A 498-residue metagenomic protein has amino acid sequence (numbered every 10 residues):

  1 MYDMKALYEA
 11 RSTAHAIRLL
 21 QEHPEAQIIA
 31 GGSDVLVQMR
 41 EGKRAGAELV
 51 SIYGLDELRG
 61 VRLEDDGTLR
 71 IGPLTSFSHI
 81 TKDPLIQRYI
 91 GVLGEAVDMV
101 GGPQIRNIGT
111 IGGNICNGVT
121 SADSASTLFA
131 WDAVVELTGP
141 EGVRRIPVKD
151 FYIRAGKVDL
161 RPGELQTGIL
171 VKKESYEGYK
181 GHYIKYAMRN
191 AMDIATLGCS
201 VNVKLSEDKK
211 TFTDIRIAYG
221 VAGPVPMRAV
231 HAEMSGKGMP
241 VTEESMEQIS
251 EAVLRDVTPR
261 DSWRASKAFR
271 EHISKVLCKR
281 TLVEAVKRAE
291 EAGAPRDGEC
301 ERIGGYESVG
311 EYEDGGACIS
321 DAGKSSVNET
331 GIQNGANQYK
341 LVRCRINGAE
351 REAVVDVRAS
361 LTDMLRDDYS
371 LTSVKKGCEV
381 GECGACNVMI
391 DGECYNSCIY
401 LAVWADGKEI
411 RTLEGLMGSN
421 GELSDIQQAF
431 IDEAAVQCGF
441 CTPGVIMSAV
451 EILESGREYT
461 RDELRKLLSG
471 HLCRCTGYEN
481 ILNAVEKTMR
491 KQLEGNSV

Functional and structural regions predicted by a protein language model:
M1-R345, E350, M389, E393-C394 (+3 more regions): C-terminal structural segment of proteins
E22, G102-T110, D363-E382, L416-F440 (+1 more regions): Immediate flanking context of iron-sulfur cluster ligation sites
S76, R358-M364, L401: Short, structural beta-strand-to-alpha-helix junction motif
A265, T372-V403, I431-E451, S469-A484: Local cysteine-cluster metal-coordination motifs and their immediate loop/turn environment, predominantly Fe-S cluster
A349-R358: Short, contiguous acidic and Ser/Thr-rich linear segments
